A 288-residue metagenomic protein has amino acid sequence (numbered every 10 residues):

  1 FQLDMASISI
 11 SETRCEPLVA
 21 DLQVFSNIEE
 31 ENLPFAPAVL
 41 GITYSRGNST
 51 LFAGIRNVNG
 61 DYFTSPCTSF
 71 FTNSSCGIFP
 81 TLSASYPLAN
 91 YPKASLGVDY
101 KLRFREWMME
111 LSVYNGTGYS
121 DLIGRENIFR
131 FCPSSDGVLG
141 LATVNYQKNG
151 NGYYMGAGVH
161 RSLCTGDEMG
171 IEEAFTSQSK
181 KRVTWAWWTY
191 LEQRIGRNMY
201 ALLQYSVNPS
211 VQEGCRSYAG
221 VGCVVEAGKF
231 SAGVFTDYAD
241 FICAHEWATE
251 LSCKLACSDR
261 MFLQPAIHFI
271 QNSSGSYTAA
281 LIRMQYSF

Functional and structural regions predicted by a protein language model:
F1-G116, E213-G222, S231-C243: Outer membrane beta-barrel
F1-M5, S49-A53, W107-L111, Y153-A157 (+5 more regions): Transmembrane beta-strands of outer-membrane beta-barrel proteins
E29-P34, L88-N90, R130-D136, S177-V183 (+3 more regions): Replace "Gram-negative outer membrane beta-barrel proteins" with "bacterial and organellar outer membrane beta-barrel
L40-I42, V98, A142-V144, W187-T189 (+3 more regions): Membrane-embedded beta-strands of outer-membrane beta-barrel proteins, especially the hydrophobic/small aromatic
T43-R46, I55, L102-F104, V144-K148 (+5 more regions): Residue-level signature of outer-membrane beta-barrel architecture
D99-T165: Loop-centered beta-sheet repeat module
M109-S112, N145-D240: Detector for outer-membrane/organellar transmembrane beta-barrel domains, recognizing the amphipathic beta-strand
S276-F288: Outer-membrane beta-barrel "beta-signal"
